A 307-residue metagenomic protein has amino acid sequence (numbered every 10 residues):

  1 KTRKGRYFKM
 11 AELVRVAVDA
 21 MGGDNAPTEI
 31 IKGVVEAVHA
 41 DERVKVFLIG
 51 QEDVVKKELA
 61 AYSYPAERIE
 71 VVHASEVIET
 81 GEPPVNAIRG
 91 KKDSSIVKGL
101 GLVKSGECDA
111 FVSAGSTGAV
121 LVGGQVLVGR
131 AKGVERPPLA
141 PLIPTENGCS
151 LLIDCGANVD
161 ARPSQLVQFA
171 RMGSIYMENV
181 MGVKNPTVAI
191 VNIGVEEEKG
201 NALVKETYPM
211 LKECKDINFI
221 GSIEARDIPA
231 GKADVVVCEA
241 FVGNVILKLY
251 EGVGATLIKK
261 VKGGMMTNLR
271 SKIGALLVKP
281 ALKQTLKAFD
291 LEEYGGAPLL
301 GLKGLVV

Functional and structural regions predicted by a protein language model:
K1-K9: Short, Lys/Arg-enriched N-terminal segments with co-localized hydrophobic residues within the first ~10-30 amino acids
M10-K56: N-terminal phosphate-binding or glycine-rich loops at protein starts, especially the Walker A/P-loop of NTPases
A26-I30, D93-G106, A110-G124, A131 (+5 more regions): Short glycine/serine/threonine-rich phosphate/pyrophosphate-binding segments that cradle anionic phosphate groups
T28-E29, K45-F47, D53, V159-A225 (+1 more regions): Glycine-rich phosphate/diphosphate-binding loop of Rossmann-like nucleotide-binding domains
V38-E42, L59-R68, M181, L211-I217: Short helix-capping segments at alpha-helix termini
Y64-C108: Phosphate/nucleotide-donor binding subsite
Q125-P138, L142-L152, K232-V236, A240-V307: Glycine-rich phosphate/nucleotide-binding loop
